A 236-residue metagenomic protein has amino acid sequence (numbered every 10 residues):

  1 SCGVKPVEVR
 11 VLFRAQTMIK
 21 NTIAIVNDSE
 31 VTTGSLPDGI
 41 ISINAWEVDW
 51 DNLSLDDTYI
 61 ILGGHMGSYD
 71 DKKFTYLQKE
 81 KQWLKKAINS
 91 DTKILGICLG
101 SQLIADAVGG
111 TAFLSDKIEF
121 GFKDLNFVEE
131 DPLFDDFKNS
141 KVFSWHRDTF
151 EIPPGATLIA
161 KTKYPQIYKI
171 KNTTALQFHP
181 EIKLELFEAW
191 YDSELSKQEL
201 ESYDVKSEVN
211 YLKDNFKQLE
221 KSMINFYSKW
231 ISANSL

Functional and structural regions predicted by a protein language model:
P6-V9: Short, positively charged low-complexity motifs
I19-I40: Short, charged N-terminal beta->alpha structural module
D28-T32, A45-V48, R147-T149, T162-P165: Short, polar loop motifs at secondary-structure junctions
I40-L95: Flexible gly/pro-rich beta->alpha loop and the following alpha-helix that scaffold active-site loops
A87-T111: Catalytic nucleophile loop
D106-V142: A conserved active-site-flanking secondary-structure segment within enzyme catalytic domains
F127-L236: Amide-donor transfer/coupling interface in amidating biosynthetic enzymes
